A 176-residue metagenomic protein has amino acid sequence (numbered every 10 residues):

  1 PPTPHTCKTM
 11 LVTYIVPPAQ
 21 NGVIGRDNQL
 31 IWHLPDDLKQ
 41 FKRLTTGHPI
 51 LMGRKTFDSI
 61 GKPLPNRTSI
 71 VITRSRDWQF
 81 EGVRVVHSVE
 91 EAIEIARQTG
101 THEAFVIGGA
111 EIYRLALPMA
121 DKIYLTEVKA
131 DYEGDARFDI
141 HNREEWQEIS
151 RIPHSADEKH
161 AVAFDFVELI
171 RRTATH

Functional and structural regions predicted by a protein language model:
P1-T6: Low-complexity proline/serine/threonine-rich segments in eukaryotic and viral proteins
T9-T13: Extreme N-terminal starter segment of soluble prokaryotic enzymes
I15-H176: Flexible, gly/pro- and Lys/Arg-enriched active-site loops
